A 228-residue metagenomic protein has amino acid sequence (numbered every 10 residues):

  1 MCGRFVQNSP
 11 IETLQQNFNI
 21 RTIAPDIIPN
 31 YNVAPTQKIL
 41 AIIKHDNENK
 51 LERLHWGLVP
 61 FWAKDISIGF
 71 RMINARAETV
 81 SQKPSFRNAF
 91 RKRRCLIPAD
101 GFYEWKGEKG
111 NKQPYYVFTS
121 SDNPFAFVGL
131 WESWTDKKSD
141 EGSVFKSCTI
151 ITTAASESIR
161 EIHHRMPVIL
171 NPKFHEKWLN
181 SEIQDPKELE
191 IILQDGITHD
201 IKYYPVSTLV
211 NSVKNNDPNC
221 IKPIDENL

Functional and structural regions predicted by a protein language model:
M1-L228: Short linear sequence motif anchored by a di-proline
